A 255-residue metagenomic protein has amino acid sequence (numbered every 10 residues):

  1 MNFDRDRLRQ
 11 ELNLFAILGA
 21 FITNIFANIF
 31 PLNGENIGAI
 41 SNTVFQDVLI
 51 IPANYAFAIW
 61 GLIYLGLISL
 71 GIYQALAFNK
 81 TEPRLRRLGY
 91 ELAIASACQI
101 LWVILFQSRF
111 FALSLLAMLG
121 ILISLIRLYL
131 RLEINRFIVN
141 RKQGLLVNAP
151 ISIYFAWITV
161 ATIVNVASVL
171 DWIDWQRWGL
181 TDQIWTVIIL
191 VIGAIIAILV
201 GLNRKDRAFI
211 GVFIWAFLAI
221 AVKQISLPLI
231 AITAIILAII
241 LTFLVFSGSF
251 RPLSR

Functional and structural regions predicted by a protein language model:
R5, L76-A77, L130-F137, V245-R255: Membrane-interface capping segments at transmembrane-helix boundaries
F15-T23, E91-V103, A117-L130, V147-N165: Alpha-helical transmembrane segments of multi-pass integral membrane proteins
I17-E35: Alpha-helical transmembrane segments of multi-pass membrane proteins
T43-I59, G144-S152, W175-T186, Q224: Short aromatic-rich membrane-water interface segments that cap or initiate transmembrane helices in multi-pass membrane
I51-A56, G179-I195, A221-F243: Membrane-interface transmembrane-helix boundary segments in multi-pass integral membrane proteins
L65-T81, L85-R86, A93-L115, L119-R141: Internal transmembrane alpha-helix with an interfacial aromatic "cap," most often the third helix
L101-L116, I173-L180, G201-R204, Q224-L229: Membrane-interface helix caps and helix-loop-helix hairpins in membrane proteins
A208-A219: Central hydrophobic cores of alpha-helical transmembrane segments in multi-pass integral membrane proteins
